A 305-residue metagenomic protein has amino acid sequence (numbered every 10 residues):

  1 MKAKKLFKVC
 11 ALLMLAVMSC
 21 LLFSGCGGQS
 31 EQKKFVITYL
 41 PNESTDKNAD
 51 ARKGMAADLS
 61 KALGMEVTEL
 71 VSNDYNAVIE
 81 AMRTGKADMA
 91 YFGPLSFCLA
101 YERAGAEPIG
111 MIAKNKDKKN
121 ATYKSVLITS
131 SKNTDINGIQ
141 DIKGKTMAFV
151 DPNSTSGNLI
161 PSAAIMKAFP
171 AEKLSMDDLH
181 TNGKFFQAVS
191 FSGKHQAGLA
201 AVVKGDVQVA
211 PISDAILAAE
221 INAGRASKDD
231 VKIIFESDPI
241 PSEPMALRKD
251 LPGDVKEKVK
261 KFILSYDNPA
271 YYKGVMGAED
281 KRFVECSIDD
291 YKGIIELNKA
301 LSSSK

Functional and structural regions predicted by a protein language model:
M1-K34, K305: Short, low-complexity disordered leader/linker segments with a strong preference for bacterial N-terminal type II
Q32-R52, S156: Extracytoplasmic "Venus flytrap"
V36-P41, G110-V126, N182-K184, E220-I263 (+2 more regions): Periplasmic-binding protein-like
G54-G64, G157-F191, I221-A226, K299-A300: Ligand-binding cleft/hinge of the Venus flytrap
E69-E80, L95, K173-A200: Short helix-initiation/N-cap motifs at beta->coil->alpha
G93-G105, P161-K167, A200-K228: A ligand-binding cleft/hinge motif common to bilobed small-molecule-binding domains
A113-E172: A conserved helix-loop-strand patch within extracytoplasmic ligand-binding domains of the periplasmic binding
T146-P161, K258-K305: Ligand-binding clefts/hinges and TM-proximal coupling segments of bilobed small-molecule sensing domains
